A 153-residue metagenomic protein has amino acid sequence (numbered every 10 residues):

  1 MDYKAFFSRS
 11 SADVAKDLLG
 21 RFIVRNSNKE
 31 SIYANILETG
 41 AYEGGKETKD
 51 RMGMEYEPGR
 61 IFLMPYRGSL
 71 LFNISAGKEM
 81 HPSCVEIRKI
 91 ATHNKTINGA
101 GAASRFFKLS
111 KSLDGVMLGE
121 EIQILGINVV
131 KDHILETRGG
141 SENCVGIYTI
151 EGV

Functional and structural regions predicted by a protein language model:
M1-V153: Conserved, well-structured core segments that form or line functional sites
